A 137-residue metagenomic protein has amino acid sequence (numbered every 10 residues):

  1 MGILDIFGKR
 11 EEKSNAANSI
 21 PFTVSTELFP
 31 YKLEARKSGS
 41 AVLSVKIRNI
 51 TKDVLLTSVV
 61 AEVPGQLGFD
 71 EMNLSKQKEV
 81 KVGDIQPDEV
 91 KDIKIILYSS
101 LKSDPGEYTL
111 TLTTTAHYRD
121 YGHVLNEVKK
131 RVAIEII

Functional and structural regions predicted by a protein language model:
G2-E34, I137: Low-complexity, acidic Ser/Thr/Pro/Gly-rich terminal tails and inter-domain linkers that flank the onset of structured
T23-S25, Q66-K81: Short beta-strand and strand-turn-strand segments in soluble, beta-rich domains
E27, K37-K52: Short beta-strand elements of extracellular/lumenal beta-sandwich folds
K37-S44, E89-K94, E107-T111, V128-K129: Short, solvent-exposed loop/turn segments enriched in Ser/Thr/Gly
I47-L55, L101-S103, Y118: Short, acidic/polar linear motifs in exposed loop/turn regions
R48-G68: Short acidic, flexible loop segments centered on an aromatic residue
L74-L101: Intrinsically disordered, low-complexity Pro/Gly/Ser/Thr-rich segments with frequent PxxP/GP/PP motifs and embedded
L101-I137: Terminal connector regions
